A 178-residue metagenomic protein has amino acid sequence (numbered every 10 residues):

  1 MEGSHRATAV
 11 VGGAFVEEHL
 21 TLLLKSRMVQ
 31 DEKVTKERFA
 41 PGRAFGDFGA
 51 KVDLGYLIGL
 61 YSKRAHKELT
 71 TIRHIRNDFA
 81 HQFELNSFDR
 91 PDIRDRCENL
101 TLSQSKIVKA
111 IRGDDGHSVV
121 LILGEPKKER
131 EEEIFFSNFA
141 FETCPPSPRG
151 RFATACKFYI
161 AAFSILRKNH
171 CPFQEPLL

Functional and structural regions predicted by a protein language model:
M1-L178: Amphipathic alpha-helical interface elements
